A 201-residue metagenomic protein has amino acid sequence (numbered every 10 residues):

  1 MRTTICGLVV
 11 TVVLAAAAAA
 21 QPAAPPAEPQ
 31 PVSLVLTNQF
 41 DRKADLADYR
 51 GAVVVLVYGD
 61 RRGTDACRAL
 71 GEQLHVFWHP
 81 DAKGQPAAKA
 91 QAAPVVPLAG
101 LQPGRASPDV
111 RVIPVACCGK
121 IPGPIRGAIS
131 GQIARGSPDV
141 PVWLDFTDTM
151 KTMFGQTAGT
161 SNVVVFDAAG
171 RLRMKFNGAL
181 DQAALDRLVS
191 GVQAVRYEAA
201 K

Functional and structural regions predicted by a protein language model:
M1-T4: Positively charged n-region of N-terminal signal peptides that target proteins for export
C6-A17: Bacterial N-terminal signal peptides
Q21-A44, D65-L70, H79-A90: N-terminal "domain-start" segment that seeds a small globular fold
P31, A93-V96, G100, R105-G159: Short, internal strand/loop/helix patches that form the active-site neighborhood or redox-interaction surface
A47-E72: Short active-site neighborhood of thiol/selenol oxidoreductases, capturing the structured segment around
Y49-G51, D60-R61, C117-K120, T147 (+2 more regions): Solvent-exposed coil/turn segments that connect beta secondary-structure elements in extracytoplasmic/periplasmic
R68-G71, H75, K151, L185 (+1 more regions): Extracytoplasmic/secreted envelope proteins and their assembly/folding machinery, especially bacterial periplasmic
D148-T149, G159-K201: Thiol-/selenol-based redox modules, centered on thioredoxin-like and closely related oxidoreductase domains
